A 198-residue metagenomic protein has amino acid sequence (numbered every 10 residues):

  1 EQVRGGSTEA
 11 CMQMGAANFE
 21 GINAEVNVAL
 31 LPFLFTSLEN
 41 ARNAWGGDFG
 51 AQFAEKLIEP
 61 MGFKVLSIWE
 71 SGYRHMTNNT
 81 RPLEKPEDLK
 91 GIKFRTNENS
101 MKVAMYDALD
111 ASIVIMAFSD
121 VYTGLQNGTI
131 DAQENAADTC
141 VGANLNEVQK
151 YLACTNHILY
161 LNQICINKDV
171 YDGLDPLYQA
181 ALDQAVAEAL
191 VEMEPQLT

Functional and structural regions predicted by a protein language model:
E1-N40, D48-T198: N-terminal secretory/targeting leader peptides
